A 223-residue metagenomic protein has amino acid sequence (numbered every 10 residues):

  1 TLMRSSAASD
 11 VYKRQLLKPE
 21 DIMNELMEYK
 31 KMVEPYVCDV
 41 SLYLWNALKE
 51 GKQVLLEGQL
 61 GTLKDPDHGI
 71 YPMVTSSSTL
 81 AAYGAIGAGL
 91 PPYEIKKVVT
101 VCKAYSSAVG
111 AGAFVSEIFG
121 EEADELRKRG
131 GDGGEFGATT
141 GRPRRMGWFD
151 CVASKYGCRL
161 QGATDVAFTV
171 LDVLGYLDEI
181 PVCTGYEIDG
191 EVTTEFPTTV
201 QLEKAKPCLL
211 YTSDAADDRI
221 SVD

Functional and structural regions predicted by a protein language model:
T1-A8, Y12, Y211-D214, D218-D223: Single conserved hydrophobic/aromatic residue that forms the stacking wall/gate of nucleotide- or nucleobase-binding
S5-Y43, V54: Internal alpha/beta core interface subdomains
K13-R14, M27-P35, G69-M73, A82-Y83 (+1 more regions): Flexible, glycine/proline-enriched loop segments at strand-loop-helix junctions that form or flank small-ligand binding
M27-G51, A113-G131: A short, flexible low-complexity segment enriched in Lys/Arg and Gly/Pro that occurs in N-terminal basic tails
E34, W45-D67, Y71-T79: Acidic catalytic cores of enzymes that act on phosphate-bearing nucleotides/polynucleotides
L42-N46, G51-K52, I70-V74, G84-A88 (+2 more regions): A generic local secondary-structure boundary/capping motif
Q59-K64, S76-A81, R127-G137, P181 (+1 more regions): Short acidic (Asp/Glu) and glycine-rich catalytic loops that position anionic groups and cofactors
G87-L210: A glycine- and small/hydrophobic-rich beta-loop-beta segment that serves as a flexible "lid/hinge" or phosphate-binding
